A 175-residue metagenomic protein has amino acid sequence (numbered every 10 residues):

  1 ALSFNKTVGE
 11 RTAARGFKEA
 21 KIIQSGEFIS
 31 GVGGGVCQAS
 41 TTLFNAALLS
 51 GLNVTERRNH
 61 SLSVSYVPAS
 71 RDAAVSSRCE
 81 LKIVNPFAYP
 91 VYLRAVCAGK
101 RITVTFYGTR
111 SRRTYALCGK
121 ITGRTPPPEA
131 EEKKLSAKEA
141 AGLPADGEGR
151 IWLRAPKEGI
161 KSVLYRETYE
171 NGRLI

Functional and structural regions predicted by a protein language model:
A1-I175: Well-ordered beta-sheet/strand-loop patches within structured domains
